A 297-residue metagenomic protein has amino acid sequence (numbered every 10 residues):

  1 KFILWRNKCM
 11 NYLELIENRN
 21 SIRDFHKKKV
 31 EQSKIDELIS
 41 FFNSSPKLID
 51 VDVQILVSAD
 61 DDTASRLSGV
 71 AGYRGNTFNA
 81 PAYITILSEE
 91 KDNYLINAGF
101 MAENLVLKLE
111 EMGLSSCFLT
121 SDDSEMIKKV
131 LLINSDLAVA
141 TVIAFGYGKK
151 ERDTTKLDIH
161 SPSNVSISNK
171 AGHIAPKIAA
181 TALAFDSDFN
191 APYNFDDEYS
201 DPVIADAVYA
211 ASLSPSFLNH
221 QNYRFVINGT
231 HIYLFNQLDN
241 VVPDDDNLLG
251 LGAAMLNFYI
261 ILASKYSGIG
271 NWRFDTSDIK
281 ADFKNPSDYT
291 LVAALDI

Functional and structural regions predicted by a protein language model:
L4-I297: Acidic, surface-exposed loops and disordered segments
